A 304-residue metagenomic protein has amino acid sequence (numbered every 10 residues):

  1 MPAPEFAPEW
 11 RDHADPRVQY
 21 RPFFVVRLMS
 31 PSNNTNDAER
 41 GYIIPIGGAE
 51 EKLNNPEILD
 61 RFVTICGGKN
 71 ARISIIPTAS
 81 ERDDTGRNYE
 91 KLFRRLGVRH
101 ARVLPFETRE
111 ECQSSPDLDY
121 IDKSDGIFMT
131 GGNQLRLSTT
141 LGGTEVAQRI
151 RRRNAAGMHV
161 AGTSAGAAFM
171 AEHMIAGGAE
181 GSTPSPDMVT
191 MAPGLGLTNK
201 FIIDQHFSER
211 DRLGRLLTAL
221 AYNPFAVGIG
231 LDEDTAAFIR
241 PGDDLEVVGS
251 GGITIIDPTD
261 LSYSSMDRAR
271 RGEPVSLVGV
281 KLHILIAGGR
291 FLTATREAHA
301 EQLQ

Functional and structural regions predicted by a protein language model:
F6, Y20-F24: Aromatic (phenylalanine/tyrosine) cluster motif
H13, Q19-Y20: Low-complexity, intrinsically disordered or signal/transmembrane-proximal segments
V26-K69, S80-N88, F93-R95, I175-A176 (+1 more regions): C-terminal and late-domain segments of enzyme folds
S74, S80-K123, M129, R136: Portal/gating segments that form or line small-molecule/metal binding sites
Y120-K123, G143-G157: Catalytic-core regions built around general acid/base machinery
M129-G131, I150-M174: Catalytic nucleophile loop
Q134-T144: Glycine/threonine-rich flexible loop motifs
